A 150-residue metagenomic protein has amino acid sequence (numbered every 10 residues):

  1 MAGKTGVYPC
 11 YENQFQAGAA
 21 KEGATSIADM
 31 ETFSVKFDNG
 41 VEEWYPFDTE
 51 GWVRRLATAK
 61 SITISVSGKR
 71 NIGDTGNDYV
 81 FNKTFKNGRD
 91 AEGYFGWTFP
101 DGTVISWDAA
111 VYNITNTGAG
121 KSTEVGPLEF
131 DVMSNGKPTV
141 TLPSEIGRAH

Functional and structural regions predicted by a protein language model:
A2-N71, V111-E129: Solvent-exposed edge beta-strands and adjacent loop segments that serve as assembly or binding interfaces
F37, G96-P143: Short beta-strand and beta-hairpin "edge-sheet" elements
N71-G76, P138-T141: Short, cysteine-centered beta-strand-loop-beta hairpins and adjacent loop/turn segments enriched in charged/polar
G76-D108: Short, acidic/charged, Gly/Pro-enriched secondary-structure junctions
A149-H150: Conserved small/polar residues in nucleotide/adenosyl-binding loops
